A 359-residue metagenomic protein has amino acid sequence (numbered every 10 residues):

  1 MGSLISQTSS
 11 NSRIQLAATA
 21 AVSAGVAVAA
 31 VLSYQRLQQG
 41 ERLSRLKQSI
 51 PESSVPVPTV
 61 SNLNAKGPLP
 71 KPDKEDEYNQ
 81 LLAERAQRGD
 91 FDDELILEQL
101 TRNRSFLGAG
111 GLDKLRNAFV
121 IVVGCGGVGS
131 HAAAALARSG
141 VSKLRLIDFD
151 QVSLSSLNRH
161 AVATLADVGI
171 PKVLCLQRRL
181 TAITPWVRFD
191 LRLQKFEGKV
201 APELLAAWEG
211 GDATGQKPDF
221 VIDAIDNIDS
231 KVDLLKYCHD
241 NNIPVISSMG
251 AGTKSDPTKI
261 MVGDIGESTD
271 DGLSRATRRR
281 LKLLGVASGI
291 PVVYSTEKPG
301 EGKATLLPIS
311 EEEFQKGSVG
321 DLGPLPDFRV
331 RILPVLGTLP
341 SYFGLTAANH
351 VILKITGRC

Functional and structural regions predicted by a protein language model:
G2-Q7, N11-Y34, T214-Y342: E1/E1-like adenylate-forming module used to activate ubiquitin-like modifiers and sulfur-carrier proteins
G2-V120: N-terminal charged helix/coil linker that caps or initiates catalytic domains
R88, K143-T184: Glycine-rich phosphate-binding loop and adjoining beta1-alpha1-beta2 segment of Rossmann-like nucleotide-binding folds
V120-C125, L146: Hydrophobic Val/Ile/Leu positions in short beta-strands of Rossmann-like dinucleotide-binding domains
V128-G129: Hydrophobic/small residue at the entry helix of a nucleotide-binding pocket
A137-K143: Conserved S-adenosyl-L-methionine
L193-A201: Conserved SAM/SAH-binding loop
V200-G215: Short amphipathic alpha-helix with an adjacent loop that forms part of the alpha/beta core around
